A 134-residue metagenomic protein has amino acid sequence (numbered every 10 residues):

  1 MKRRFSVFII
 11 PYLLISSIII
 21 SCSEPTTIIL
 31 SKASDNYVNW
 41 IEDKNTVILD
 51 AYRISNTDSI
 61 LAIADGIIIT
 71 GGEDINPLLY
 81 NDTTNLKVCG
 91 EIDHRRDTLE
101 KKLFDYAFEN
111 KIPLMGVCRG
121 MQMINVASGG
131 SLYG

Functional and structural regions predicted by a protein language model:
K2-F8, Y12, I19-V117, N125-Y133: N-terminal beta1-alpha1 cap of cysteine-dependent amidohydrolase-like domains
G120: Conserved SAM-binding loop
